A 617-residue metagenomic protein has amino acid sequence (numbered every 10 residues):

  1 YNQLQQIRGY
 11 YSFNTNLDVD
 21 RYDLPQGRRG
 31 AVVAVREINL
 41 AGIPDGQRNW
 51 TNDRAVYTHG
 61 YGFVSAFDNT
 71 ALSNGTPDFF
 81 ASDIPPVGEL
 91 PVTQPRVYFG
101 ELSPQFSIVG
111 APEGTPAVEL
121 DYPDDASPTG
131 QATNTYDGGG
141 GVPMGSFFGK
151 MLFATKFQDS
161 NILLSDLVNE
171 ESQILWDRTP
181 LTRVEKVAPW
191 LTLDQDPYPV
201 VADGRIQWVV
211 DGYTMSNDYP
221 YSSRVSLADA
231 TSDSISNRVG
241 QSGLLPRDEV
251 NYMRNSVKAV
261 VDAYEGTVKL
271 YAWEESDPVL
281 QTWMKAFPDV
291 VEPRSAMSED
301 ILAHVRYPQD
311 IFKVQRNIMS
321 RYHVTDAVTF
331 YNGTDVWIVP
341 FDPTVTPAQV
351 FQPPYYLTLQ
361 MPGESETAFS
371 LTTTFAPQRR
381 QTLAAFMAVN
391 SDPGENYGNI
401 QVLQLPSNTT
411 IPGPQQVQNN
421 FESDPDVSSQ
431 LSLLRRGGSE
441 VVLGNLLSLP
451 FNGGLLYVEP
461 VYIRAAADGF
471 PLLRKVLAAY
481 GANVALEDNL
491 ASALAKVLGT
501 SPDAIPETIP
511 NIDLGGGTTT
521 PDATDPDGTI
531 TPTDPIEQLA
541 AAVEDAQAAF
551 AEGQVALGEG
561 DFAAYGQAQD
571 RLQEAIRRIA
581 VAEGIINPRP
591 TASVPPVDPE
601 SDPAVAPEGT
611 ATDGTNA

Functional and structural regions predicted by a protein language model:
Y1-E559, A563-G614: Soluble extracytoplasmic regions of secretory-pathway and membrane proteins
